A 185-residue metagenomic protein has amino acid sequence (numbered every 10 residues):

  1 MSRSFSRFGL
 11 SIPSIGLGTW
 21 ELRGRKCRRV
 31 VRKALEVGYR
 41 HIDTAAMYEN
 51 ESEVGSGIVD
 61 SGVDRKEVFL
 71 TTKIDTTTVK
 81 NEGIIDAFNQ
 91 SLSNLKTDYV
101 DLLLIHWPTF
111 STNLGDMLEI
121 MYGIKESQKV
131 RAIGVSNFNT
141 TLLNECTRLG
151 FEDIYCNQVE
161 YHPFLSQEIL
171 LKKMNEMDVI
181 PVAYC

Functional and structural regions predicted by a protein language model:
M1-S4, S52-V59, A87-Q90, T140-L143 (+1 more regions): Alpha-helical scaffolding within the catalytic cores of extracellular/periplasmic polymer-degrading hydrolases
M1-V68: N-terminal binding-site loop/beta-alpha segment at the start of enzyme catalytic domains that lines or forms
S6-R7, K33-L35, G55-E67, N89-D98 (+3 more regions): Acidic (Asp/Glu)-rich catalytic clusters
L17, A34, I42, V54 (+8 more regions): Conserved, mostly hydrophobic/aromatic
W20-L22, A45-M47, K73-T77, I105-P108 (+2 more regions): Active-site beta-loop-alpha junctions enriched in small/polar residues
L22-L35, K80-K96, D116, T141-N144 (+1 more regions): Short, acidic/polar
P108-C185: Beta/alpha (TIM)-barrel catalytic core signal, keyed to glycine-rich beta->alpha loops juxtaposed to Asp/Glu that bind
